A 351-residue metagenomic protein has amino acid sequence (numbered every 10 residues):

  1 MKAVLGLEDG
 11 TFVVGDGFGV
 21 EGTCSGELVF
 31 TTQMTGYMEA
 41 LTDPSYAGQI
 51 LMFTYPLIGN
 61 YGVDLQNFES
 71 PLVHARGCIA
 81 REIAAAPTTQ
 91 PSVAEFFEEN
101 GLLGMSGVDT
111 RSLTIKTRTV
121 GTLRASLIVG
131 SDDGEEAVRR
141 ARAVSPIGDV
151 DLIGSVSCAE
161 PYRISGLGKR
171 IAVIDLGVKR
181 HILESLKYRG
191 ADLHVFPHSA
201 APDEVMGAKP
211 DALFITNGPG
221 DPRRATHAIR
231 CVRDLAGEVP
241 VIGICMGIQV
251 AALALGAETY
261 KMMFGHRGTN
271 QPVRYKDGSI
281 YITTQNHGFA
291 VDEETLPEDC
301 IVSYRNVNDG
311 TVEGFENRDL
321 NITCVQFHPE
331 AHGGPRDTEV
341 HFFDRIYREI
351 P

Functional and structural regions predicted by a protein language model:
K2-Y46: Intrinsically disordered, low-complexity, positively charged segments
L7, F30, M52-F53, A80 (+2 more regions): General beta-strand structural signal in soluble alpha/beta enzymes
T35-M38, P44, V63-S106, T110-R163 (+5 more regions): Amide-donor transfer/coupling interface in amidating biosynthetic enzymes
G107, D211-T216, R233-G256, H328: Catalytic nucleophile loop
R180-V195: Short helix-loop-beta junction
N217-D221: Short glycine-rich anion-binding loops that position phosphate/pyrophosphate groups of nucleotides and phosphorylated
